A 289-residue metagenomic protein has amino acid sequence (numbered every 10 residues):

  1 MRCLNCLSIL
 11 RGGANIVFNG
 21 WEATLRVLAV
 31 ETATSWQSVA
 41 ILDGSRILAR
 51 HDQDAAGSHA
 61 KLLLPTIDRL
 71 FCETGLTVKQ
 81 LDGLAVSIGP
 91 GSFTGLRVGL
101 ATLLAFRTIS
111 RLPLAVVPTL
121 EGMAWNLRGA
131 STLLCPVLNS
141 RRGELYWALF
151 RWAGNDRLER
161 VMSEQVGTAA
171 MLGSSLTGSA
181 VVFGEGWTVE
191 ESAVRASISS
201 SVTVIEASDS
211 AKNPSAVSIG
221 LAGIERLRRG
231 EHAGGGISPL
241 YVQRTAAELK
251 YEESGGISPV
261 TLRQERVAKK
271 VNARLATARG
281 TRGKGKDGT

Functional and structural regions predicted by a protein language model:
R2-L10: Extreme N-terminal basic, low-complexity initiation segments that serve as generic localization/processing leaders
L7, N15-T24, R46, P113-P214 (+2 more regions): Surface "functional belts" at beta-alpha junctions
F18-I88, N213, K270-L275, K284-T289: N-terminal beta-alpha supersecondary unit
D54-L62, F93, R97, A101 (+3 more regions): Residues at secondary-structure transition points
L70-T74, I109, L127, I219-G230: Stable alpha-helical structural segments in soluble proteins, enriched in small hydrophobic residues
A85-V116: DPxDG-like acidic metal-binding loop motif
I205-A278: Acyltransferase
